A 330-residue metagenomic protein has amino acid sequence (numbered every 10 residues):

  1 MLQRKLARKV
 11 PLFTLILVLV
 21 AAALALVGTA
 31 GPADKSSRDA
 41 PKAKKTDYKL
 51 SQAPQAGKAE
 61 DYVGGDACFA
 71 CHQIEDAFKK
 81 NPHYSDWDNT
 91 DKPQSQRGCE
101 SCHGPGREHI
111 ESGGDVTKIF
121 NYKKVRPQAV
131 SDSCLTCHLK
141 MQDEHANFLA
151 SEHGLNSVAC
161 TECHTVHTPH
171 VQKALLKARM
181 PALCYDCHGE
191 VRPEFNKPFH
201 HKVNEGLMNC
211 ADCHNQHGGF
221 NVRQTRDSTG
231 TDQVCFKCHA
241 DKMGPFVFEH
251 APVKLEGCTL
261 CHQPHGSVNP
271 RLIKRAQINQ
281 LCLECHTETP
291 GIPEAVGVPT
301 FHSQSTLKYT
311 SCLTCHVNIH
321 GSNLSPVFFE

Functional and structural regions predicted by a protein language model:
M1-K9: N-terminal secretory signal peptides that target proteins for export/translocation
L2, A23-E330: Short sequence/structural segments immediately N-terminal
K9-V10, G321: Hydrophobic alpha-helical segments, especially transmembrane helices and their immediate juxtamembrane helical caps
P11-L15, P326: A periodicity- and composition-biased signal for non-globular, repetitive helical segments
T14-A25: Bacterial N-terminal signal peptides
